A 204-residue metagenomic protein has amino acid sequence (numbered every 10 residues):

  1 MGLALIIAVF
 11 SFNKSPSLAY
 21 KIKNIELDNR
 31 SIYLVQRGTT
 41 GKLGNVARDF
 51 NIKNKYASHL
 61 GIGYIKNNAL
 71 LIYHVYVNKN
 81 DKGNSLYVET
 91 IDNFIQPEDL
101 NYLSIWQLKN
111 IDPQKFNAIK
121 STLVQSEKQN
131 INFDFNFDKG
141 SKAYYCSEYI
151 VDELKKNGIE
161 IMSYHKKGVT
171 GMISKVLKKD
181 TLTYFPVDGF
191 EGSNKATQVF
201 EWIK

Functional and structural regions predicted by a protein language model:
G2-A19: Bacterial Sec-dependent signal peptides at the C-terminal "C-region" and cleavage site
S15-G38, L103-S104: Extended, non-globular alpha-helical segments
R30-I32, N68, Q129: Loop/turn elements at helix/coil->beta-strand transitions in domains of secreted/extracellular proteins
R37-S104, F133-Y144: Glycine-rich catalytic cores of cysteine/serine-nucleophile enzymes that process amide/ester linkages in cell-envelope
S58, F116-K120, S147, V151: Extracytoplasmic/secreted envelope proteins and their assembly/folding machinery, especially bacterial periplasmic
K79, D112, G168: Residue-level detector of flexible, active-site-proximal loop/helix-junction positions within diverse enzyme catalytic
D92-Y102, L108-I131: A structural motif
F135-K204: Activation targets extended, charge/polar-rich intrinsically disordered C-terminal tails
